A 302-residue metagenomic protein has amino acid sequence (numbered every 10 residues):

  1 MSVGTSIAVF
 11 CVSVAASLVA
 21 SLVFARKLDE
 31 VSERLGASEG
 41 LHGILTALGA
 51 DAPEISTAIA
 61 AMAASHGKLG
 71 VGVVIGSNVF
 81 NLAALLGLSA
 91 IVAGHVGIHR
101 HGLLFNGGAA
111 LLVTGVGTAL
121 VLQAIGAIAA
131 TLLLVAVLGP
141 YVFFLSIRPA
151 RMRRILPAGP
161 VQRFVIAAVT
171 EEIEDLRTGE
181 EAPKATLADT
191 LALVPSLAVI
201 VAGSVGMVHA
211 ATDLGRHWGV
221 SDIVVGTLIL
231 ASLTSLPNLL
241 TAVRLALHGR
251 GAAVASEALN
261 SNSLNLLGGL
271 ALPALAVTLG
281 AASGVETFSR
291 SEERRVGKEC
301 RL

Functional and structural regions predicted by a protein language model:
M1-L302: Hydrophobic alpha-helical segments, chiefly the membrane-spanning helices and signal/signal-anchor peptides
